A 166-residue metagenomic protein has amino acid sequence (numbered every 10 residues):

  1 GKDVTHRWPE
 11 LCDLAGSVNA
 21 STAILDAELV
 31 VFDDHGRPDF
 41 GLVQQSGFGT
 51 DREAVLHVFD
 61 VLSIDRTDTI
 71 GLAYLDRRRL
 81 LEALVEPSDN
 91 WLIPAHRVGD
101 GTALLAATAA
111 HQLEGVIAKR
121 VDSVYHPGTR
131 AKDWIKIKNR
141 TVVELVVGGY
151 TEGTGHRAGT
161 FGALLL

Functional and structural regions predicted by a protein language model:
G1-L165: Catalytic cores of nucleic-acid ligases and guanylyltransferases
